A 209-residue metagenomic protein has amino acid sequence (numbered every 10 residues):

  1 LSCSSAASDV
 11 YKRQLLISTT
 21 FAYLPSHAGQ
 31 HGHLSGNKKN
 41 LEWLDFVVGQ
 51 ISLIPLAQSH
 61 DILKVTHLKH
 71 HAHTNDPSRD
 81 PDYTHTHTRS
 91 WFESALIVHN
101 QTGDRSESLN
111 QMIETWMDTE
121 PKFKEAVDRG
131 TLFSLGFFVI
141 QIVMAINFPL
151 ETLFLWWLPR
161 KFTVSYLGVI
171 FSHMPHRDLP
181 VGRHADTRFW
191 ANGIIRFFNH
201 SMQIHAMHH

Functional and structural regions predicted by a protein language model:
L1-A7, Y11: Single conserved hydrophobic/aromatic residue that forms the stacking wall/gate of nucleotide- or nucleobase-binding
S5, D128-A145: Core segments of transmembrane alpha-helices that mediate helix-helix packing or line hydrophobic substrate/ligand
S8-D9, A145-E151: Transmembrane helix interruption/hinge and helix-loop junction motifs
Q14-L15, S52-L53, L155-W156: Alpha-helical transmembrane segments of multi-pass integral membrane proteins
L16-G29, S59, W157-G182: Transmembrane alpha-helical segments that form the membrane-embedded catalytic/substrate-channel core of multi-pass
T20-L135, P180-H209: Membrane-embedded catalytic scaffold of the fatty acid hydroxylase/desaturase
L53, Q141-A145, F171-S172: Structural signal for membrane-spanning alpha-helices in multi-pass inner-membrane proteins, emphasizing helix cores
P149-P159: Interfacial segments of alpha-helical transmembrane regions
